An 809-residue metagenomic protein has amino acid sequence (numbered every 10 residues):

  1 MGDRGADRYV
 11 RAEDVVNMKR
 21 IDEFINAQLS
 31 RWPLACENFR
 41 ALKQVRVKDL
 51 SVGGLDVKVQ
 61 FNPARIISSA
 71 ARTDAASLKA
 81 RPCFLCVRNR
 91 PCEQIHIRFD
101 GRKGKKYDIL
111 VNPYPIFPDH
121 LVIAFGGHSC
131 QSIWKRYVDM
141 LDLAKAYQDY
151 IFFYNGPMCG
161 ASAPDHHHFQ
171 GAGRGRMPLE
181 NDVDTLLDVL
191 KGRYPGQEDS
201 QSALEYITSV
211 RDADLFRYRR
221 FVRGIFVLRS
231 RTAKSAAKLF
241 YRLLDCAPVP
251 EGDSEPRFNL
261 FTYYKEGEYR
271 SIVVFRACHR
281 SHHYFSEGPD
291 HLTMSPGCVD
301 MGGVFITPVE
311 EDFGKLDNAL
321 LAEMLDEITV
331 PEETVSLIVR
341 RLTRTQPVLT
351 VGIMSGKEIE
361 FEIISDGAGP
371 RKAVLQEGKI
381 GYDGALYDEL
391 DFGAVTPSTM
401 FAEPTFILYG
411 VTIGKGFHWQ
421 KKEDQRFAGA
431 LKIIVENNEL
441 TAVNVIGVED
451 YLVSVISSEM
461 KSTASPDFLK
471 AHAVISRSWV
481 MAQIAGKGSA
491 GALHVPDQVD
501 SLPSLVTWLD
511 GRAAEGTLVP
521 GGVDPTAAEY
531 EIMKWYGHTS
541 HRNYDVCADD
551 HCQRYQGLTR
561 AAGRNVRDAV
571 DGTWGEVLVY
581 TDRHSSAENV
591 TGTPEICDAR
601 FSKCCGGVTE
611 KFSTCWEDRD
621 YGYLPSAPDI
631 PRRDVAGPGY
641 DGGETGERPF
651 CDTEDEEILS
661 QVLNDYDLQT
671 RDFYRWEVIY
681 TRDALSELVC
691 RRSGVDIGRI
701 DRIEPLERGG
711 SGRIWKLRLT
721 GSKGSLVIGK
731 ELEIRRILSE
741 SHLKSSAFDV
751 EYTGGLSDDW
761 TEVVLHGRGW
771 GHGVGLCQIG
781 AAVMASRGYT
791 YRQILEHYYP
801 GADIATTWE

Functional and structural regions predicted by a protein language model:
M1-M140, Y150-P157, S162, R174-L342: Active-site microenvironments that recognize anionic phosphate/pyrophosphate groups
G101, L143-A144, L756-D758: A short acidic-Thr-Gly-centered motif at the start of a beta-strand
K105-Y107, D119-L121, Q148-F152, D165-F169 (+4 more regions): Generic beta-strand structural signal
Y137, L141, K145-Q148, F240-Y241 (+2 more regions): Short, hydrophobic/amphipathic alpha-helical packing segments that form internal helix faces or helix-helix interfaces
K145-I151, E251-E255, S693-R699: Short secondary-structure junctions
A146-D182, D582, E762-Y791: Active-site beta-strand/loop microenvironment that shapes enzyme catalytic pockets
A163-H167, G267-Y269, G710-W715: A short, glycine/Asx- and small/polar-enriched loop/turn that sits immediately N-terminal to a beta-strand
L337-E809: Conserved, single-site charged/polar hotspot
